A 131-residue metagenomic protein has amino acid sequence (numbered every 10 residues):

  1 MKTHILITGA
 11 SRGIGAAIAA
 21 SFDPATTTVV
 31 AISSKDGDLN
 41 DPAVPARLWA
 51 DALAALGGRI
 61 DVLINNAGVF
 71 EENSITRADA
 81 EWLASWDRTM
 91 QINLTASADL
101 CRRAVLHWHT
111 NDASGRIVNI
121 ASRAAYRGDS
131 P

Functional and structural regions predicted by a protein language model:
S11, A19: N-terminal Rossmann NAD(P)H-binding glycine-rich loop of SDR-like oxidoreductase domains
D36-R47: The beta1-alpha1 cofactor-binding region of Rossmann-like NAD(H)/NADP(H)-dependent oxidoreductases
N66-N73: Conserved NAD(P)H cofactor-binding loop of Rossmann-fold oxidoreductase domains
S74-A78, W82-D87: Substrate-binding pocket helix/loop in short-chain dehydrogenase/reductase
E81, G128-P131: Active-site "substrate specificity/gating" loop of NAD(P)-dependent dehydrogenases, especially the short-chain
C101-R102: A short, exposed helix-loop element centered on a Lys and neighboring polar residues
S122: Residue(s) in the substrate-gating loop at a strand-loop-helix junction that position the organic substrate next
